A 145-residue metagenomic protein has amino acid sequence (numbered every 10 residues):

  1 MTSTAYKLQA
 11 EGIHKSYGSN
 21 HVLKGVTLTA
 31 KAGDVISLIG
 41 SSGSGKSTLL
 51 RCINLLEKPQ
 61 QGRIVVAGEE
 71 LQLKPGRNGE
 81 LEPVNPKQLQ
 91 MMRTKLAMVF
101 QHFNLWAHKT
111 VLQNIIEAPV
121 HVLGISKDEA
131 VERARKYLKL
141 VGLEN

Functional and structural regions predicted by a protein language model:
M1-H14: ABC-family P-loop ATPase nucleotide-binding domain
I39-S41: The feature captures the beta-strand-to-loop junction immediately N-terminal to the Walker
N54: Helix-to-loop junction immediately C-terminal to a conserved catalytic motif
R63-V65, E69: ATP-binding/catalytic-site motifs of ATP-hydrolyzing domains
E69-P83, I116, K127-N145: Conserved ABC ATPase "signature" region
H108-E117: Short coil-to-helix segment of the ABC ATPase nucleotide-binding domain corresponding to the Q-loop/switch region
